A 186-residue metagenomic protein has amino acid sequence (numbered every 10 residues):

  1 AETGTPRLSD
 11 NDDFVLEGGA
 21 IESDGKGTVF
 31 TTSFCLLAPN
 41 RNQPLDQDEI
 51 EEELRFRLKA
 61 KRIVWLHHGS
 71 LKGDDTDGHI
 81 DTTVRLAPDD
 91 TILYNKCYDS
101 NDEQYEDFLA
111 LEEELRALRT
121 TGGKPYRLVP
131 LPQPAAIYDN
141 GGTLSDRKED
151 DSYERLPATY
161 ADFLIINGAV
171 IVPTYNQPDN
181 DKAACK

Functional and structural regions predicted by a protein language model:
A1-K186: Histidine/cysteine-enriched polar flanking segments
